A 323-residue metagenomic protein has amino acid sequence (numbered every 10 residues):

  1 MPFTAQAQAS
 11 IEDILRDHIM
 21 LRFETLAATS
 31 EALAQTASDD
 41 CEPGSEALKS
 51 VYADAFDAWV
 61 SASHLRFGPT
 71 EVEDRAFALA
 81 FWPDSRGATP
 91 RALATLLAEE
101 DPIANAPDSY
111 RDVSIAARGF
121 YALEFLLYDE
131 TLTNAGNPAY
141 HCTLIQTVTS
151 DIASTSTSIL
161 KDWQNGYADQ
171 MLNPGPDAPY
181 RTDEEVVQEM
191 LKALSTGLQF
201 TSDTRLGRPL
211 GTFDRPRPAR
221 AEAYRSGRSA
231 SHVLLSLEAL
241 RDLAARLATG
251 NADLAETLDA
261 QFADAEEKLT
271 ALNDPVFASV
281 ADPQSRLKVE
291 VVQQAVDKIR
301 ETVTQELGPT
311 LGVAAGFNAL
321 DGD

Functional and structural regions predicted by a protein language model:
F3, A7-D323: Mature extracytoplasmic or organellar-lumen-exposed domains after removal of signal/transit peptides
